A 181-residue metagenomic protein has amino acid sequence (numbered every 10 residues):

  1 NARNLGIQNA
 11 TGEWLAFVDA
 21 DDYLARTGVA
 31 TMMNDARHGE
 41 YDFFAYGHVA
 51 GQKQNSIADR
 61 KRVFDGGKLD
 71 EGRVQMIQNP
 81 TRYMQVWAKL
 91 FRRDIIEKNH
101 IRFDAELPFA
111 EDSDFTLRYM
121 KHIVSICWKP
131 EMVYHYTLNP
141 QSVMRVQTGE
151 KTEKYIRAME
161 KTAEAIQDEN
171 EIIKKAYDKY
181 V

Functional and structural regions predicted by a protein language model:
N1-A10: Glycine-rich, basic loop-to-helix element that forms the pyrophosphate-binding segment of sugar-nucleotide handling
N9, H122, A165: Active-site catalytic microenvironments for nucleophilic, acid-base chemistry
A10, M32, M159-T162: Tetratricopeptide repeat
A10-T11, R37: Residues immediately N-terminal to the Walker A/P-loop in ABC ATPase nucleotide-binding domains
L15: Short aromatic/hydrophobic "clamp" motif used to bind/position activated sugar donors
A20-C127, Y134-E150: Donor-binding/catalytic cores of nucleotide-activated saccharide and glycerol-phosphate transferases/polymerases
W128, H135-V181: C-terminal subregions of glycosyltransferases and related glycan-biosynthesis enzymes
